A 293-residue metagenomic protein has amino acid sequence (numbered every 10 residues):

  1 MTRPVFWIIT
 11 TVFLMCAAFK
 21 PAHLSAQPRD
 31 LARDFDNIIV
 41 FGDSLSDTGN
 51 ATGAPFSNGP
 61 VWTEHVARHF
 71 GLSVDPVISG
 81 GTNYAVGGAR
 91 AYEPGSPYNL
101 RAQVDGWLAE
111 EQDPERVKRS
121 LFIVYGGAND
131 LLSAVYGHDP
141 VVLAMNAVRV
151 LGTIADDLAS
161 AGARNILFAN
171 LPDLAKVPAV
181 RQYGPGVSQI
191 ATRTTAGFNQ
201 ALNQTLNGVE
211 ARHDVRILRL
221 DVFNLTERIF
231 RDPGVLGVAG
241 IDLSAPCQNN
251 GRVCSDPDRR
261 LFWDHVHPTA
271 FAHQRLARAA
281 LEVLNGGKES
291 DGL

Functional and structural regions predicted by a protein language model:
M1-I9: Bacterial N-terminal signal peptides that target proteins for export
T2, A17-A18, L24-L293: Conserved active-site regions of diverse hydrolases
I8-K20: Bacterial N-terminal signal peptides
